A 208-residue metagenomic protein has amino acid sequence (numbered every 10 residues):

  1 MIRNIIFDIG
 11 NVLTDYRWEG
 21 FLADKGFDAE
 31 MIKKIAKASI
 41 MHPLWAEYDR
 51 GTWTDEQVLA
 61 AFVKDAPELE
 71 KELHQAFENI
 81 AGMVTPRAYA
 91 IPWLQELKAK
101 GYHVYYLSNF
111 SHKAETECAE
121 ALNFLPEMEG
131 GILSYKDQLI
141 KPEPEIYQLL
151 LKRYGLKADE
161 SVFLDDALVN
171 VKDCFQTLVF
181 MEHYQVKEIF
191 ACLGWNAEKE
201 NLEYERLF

Functional and structural regions predicted by a protein language model:
M1-I40, K64: Active-site neighborhood of HAD-like aspartate-dependent phosphohydrolases
M1-R3, S111-H112, T116-F208: Asp-based, Mg2+/Mn2+-dependent phosphohydrolase catalytic module
D8-N11, G51, Y106, G131 (+1 more regions): Generic structural signal for small/hydrophobic residues in well-ordered secondary structure, especially within
L22, I91-Q95, V171: Short amphipathic alpha-helical segments and helix-helix/interface helices
L22, V58-V63, F77-I80, A114-C118: Hydrophobic alpha-helical core bundles mediating ligand binding, dimerization, or RNAP-core interactions
F27-A38, A66-E78, A158, W195-Y204: Short, surface-exposed acidic
W45-A76: A metal-dependent, Asp-based hydrolase signature
H74-Y105, P144: Short, acidic loop-to-helix structural element flanking the phosphoryl-transfer center in phosphate-processing enzymes
